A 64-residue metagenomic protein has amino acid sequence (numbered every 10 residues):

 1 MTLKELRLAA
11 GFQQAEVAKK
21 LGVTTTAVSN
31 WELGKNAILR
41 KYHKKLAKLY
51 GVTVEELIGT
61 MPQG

Functional and structural regions predicted by a protein language model:
T2-K20, K45: Short basic helix-loop element that most often maps to the first helix and adjoining turn of HTH DNA-binding modules
L3, V17-A18, V28-W31, L57: Conserved hydrophobic/aromatic packing and binding residues within compact polymer-binding modules
V23-I38: Recognition helix of helix-turn-helix/homeodomain-like DNA-binding domains that insert into the DNA major groove
K41-E56: DNA major-groove recognition helix of helix-turn-helix/homeodomain DNA-binding modules
E56-G64: Short amphipathic recognition helices of helix-turn-helix/homeodomain-type DNA-binding modules
